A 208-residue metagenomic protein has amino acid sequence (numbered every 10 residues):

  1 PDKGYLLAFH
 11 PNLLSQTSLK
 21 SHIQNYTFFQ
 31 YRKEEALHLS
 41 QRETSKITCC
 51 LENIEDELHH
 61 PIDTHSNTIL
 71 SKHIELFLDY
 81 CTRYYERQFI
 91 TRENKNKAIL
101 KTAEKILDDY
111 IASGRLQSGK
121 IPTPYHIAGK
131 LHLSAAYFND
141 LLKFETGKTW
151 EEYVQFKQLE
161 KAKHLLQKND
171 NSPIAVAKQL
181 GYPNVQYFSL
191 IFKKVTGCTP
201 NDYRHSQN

Functional and structural regions predicted by a protein language model:
P1-R32, D63: N-terminal regulatory/effector-sensing and dimerization cores that precede helix-turn-helix DNA-binding domains
P11, A135-A136, N184-Q186: The DNA-contacting recognition helix of HTH DNA-binding domains and analogous helical DNA-recognition elements
F29-E75, Y80, A103: Amphipathic alpha-helical segments enriched in hydrophobic/aromatic residues interleaved with Lys/Arg
E93-L131, E152-N171: A short, Lys/Arg-enriched amphipathic alpha-helix from helix-turn-helix/homeodomain DNA-binding modules
F138, L142, Y187-F188, F192: Short hydrophobic/aromatic patch on the recognition helix
F144-Q186, H205-N208: Terminal helix-turn-helix DNA-binding modules in bacterial transcription factors
S189-N208: …primarily DNA-binding HTH/wHTH and HhH modules…
